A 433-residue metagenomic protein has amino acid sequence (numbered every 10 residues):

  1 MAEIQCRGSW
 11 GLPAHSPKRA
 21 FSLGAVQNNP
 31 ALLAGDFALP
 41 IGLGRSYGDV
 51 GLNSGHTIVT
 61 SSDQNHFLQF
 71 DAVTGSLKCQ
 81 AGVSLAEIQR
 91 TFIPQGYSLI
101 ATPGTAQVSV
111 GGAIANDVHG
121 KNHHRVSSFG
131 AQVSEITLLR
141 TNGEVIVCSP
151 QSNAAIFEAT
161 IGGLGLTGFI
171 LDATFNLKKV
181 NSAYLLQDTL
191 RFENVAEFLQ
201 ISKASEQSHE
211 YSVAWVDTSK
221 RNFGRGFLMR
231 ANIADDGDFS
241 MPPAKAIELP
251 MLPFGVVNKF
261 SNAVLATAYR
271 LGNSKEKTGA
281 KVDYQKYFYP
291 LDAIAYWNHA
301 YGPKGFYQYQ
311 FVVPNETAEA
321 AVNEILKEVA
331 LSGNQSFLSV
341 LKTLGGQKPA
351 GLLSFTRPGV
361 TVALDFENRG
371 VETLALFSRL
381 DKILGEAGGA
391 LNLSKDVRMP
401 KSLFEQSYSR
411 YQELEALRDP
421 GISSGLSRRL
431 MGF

Functional and structural regions predicted by a protein language model:
M1-F433: Noncatalytic alpha-helical scaffold of FAD-dependent oxidoreductases
